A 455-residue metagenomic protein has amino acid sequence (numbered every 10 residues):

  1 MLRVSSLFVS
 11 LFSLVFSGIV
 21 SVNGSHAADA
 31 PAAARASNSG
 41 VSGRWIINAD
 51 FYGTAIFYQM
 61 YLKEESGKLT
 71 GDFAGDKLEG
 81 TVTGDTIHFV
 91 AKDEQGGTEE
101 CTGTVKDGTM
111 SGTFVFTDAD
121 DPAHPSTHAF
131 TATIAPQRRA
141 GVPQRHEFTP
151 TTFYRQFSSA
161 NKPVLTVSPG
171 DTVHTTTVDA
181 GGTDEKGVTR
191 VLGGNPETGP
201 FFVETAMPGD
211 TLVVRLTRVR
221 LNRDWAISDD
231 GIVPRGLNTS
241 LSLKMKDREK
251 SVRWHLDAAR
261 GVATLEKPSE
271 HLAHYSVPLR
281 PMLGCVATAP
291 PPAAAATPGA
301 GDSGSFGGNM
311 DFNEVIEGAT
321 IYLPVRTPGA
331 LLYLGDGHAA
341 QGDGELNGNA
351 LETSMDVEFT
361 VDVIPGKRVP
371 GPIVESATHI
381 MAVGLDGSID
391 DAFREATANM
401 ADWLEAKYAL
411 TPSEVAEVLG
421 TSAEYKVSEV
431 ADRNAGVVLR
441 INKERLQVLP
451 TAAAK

Functional and structural regions predicted by a protein language model:
S6-S21: Bacterial N-terminal signal peptides
G18-P31: Signal peptide processing junction and immediate N-terminal pro/mature segment of secreted/exported proteins
A28-P122, S126: Central antiparallel beta-sheet cores of small beta-barrel/beta-sandwich binding domains
A140-T189: N-terminal, Lys/Arg-enriched amphipathic/low-complexity engagement segments that precede the first folded domain
T149-S158, R190-E197, P298-F306: Short, structured beta-strand/loop micro-motifs enriched in basic residues and often containing a Trp
V167, V203-A206, V315: Short, well-ordered loop/turn sites that connect or cap secondary structure elements
T211-P365, E405, P412-S413, V418-G436 (+1 more regions): Glycine-rich anion/phosphate-binding loop at the beta-strand->alpha-helix junction
G371-S388, A392-A401: Extended amphipathic ligand-handling, pore-lining, and cofactor/metal-binding catalytic surfaces
